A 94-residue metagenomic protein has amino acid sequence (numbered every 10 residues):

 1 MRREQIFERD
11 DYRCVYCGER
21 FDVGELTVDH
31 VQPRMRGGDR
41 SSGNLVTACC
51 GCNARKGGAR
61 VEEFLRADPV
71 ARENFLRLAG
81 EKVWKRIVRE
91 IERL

Functional and structural regions predicted by a protein language model:
M1-Y16, E73-E92: Short, charged surface segments at domain edges that flank catalytic/cofactor-binding sites
Q5, V31-Q32, G51: N-terminal hydrophobic or amphipathic segments with adjacent small-residue motifs that include Sec signal peptides
Y12-R13, D22, R55: Short, charged/polar surface micro-motifs in flexible loops or helix N-caps
C17-G18, C52: Short Cys/His-rich metal-coordination motifs, predominantly Zn2+-binding knuckles/fingers
G18-T47, G58-E63: Histidine-centered nuclease catalytic patch
R34-C50, P69-V83: Short microdomains enriched in Cys/His and/or Lys/Arg
C50-G57, V61-R66, K82-L94: Long, charge-rich boundary regions
